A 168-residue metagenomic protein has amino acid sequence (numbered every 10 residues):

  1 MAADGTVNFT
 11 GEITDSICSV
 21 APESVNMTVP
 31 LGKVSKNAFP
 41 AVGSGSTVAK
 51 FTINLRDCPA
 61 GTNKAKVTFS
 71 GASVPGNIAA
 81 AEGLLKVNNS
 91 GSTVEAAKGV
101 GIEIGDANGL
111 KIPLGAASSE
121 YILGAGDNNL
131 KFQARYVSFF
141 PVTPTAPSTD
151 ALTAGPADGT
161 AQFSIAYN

Functional and structural regions predicted by a protein language model:
A2-N168: Mature extracellular/passenger domains of Gram-negative fimbrial/pilin and adhesin proteins
